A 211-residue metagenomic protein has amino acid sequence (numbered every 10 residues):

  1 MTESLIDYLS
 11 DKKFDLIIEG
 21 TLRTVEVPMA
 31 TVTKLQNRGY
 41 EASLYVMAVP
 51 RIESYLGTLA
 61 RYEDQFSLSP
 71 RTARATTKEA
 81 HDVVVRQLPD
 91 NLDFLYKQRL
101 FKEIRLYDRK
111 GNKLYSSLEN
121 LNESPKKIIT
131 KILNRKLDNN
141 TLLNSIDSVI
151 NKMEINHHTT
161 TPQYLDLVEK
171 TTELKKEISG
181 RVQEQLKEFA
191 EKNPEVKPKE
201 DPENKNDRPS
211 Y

Functional and structural regions predicted by a protein language model:
M1-E3, V25, M29, R51-I52 (+1 more regions): Amphipathic alpha-helical transducer elements in NTP-driven molecular machines
M1-Q36: Conserved nucleotide-sensing/catalytic segment adjacent to the nucleotide-binding pocket in NTP-handling enzymes
L16-T21, S43-Y45, E79: Short catalytic-loop micro-motif centered on adjacent basic/acidic residues
R23, Q36-L59: Conserved phosphate-donor/acceptor-positioning beta-strand/loop module used by diverse small-molecule
E26-T33, S54-G57, S116-L118: A short acidic (Asp/Glu
L56-K197: Conserved GTP-binding G-domain of TRAFAC-class P-loop NTPases and closely related GTPase folds
E195-Y211: Non-Sec secretion/translocation targeting segments of pathogen effectors
